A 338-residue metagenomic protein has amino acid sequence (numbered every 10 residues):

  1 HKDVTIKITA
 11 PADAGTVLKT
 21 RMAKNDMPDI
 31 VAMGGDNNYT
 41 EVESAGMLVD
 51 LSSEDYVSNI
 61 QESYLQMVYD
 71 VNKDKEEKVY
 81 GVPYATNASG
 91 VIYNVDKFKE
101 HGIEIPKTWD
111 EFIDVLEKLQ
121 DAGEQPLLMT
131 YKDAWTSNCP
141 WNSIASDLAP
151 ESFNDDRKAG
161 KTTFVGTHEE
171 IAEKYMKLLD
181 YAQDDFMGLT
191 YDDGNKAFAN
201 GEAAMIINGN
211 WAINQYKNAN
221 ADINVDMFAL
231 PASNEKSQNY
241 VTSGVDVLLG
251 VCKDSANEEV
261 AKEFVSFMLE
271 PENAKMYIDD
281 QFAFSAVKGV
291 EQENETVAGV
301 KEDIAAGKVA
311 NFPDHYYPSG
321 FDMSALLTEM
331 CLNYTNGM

Functional and structural regions predicted by a protein language model:
K2-Y64, D96, E100-K107, A204-M205 (+1 more regions): Extracytoplasmic "Venus flytrap"/periplasmic binding protein-like
T20-R21, P28-D29, S58-D96, Q125-M129 (+2 more regions): A structural signal for short loop-to-beta-strand junctions that line the ligand-binding cleft of periplasmic/secreted
G35-S89, I113, N142, D226-F228 (+2 more regions): Hinge/lid segment of periplasmic solute-binding proteins
S52-Y64, L148-E170, N218-A219, A232-Y240 (+1 more regions): Short, solvent-exposed loop/beta-turn-alpha elements that line the ligand-binding surface or hinge of extracytoplasmic
D74, R157, S243, A283-A286 (+1 more regions): C-terminal capping/gating helix-and-loop segments adjacent to ligand/active sites or protein-protein/ligand interfaces
E76-Y84, S89, I113-A159, A203: Extracytoplasmic/periplasmic solute-binding protein
E77, E100-H101, E173, D180 (+1 more regions): Extracytoplasmic/periplasmic substrate-recognition and gating elements
L116-K118, K158-M187: Glycine-centered hinge/linker elements that transmit conformational signals in sensory and ligand-binding systems
